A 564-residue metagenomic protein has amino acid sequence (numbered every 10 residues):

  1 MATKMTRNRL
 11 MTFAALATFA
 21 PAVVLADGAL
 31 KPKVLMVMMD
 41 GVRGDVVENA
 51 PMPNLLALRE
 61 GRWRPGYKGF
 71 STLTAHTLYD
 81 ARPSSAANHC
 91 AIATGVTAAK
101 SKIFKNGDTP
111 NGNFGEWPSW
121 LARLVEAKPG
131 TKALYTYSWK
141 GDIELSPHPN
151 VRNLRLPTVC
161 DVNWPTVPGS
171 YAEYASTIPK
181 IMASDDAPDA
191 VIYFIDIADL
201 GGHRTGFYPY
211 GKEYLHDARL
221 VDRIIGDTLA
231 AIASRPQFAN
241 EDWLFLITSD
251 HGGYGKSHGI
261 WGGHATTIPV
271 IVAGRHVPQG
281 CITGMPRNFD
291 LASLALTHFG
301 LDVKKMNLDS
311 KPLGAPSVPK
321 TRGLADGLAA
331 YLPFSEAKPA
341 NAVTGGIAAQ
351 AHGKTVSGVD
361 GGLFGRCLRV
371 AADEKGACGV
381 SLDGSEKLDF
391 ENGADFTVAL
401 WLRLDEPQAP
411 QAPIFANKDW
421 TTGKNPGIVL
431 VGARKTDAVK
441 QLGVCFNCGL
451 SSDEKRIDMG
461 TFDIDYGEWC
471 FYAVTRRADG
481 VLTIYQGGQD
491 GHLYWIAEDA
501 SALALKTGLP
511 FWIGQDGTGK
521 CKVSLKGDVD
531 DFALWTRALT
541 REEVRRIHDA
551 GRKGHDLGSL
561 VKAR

Functional and structural regions predicted by a protein language model:
D27-K31, R43-P129: Active-site nucleophile/metal-coordination loop of metallo-enzymes that catalyze phosphate/sulfate and related
L35-M36, N54, L220-W261, A295 (+1 more regions): Metal-dependent active-site segment of extracytoplasmic phospho-/sulfohydrolases and closely related
A87-G95, W261-V303: Substrate-binding rim/cap in mid-to-C-terminal beta-strand-loop elements of soluble/periplasmic
A99-V167: Catalytic-site neighborhoods of secreted/periplasmic enzymes that process anionic sulfate/phosphate groups
I143-L156, I178-D227: Active-site His/acidic residue clusters
L246-H276, A497-D499: Histidine-centered active-site microenvironments of extracellular/periplasmic hydrolases and transferases
L301-L324: Polar, surface-exposed loop/tail segments that function as active-site lids or cofactor/substrate-recognition elements
T321-R564: Extracellular glycan-associated modules
